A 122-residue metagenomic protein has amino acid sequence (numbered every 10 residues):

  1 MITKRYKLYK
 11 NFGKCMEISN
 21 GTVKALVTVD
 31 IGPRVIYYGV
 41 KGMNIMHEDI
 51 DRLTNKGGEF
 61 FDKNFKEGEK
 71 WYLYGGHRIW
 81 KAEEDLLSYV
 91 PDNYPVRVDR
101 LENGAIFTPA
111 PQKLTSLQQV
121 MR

Functional and structural regions predicted by a protein language model:
M1-R122: Surface-exposed acidic/polar loop and edge beta-strand patches at domain peripheries
